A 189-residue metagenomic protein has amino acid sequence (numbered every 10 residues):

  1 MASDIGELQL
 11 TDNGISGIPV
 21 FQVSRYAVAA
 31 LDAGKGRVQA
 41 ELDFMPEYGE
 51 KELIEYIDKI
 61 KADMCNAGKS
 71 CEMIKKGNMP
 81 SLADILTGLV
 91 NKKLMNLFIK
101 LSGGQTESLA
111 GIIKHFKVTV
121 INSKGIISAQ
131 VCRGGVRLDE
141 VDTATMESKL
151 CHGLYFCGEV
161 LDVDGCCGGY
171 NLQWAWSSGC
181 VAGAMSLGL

Functional and structural regions predicted by a protein language model:
M1-T106: An anion/pyrophosphate-binding glycine-rich loop and adjacent beta-alpha core in soluble alpha-beta enzymes
S16-P19, V136-R137, V160, C167-N171: Gly/Ser/Thr-rich beta-alpha loop segments that engage phosphate groups in nucleotides
V20, A110, K114, W176-A184: Predominant activation on well-ordered alpha-helical scaffold segments within soluble catalytic domains
V23-Y26, T143-A144, S178, G188: N-terminal low-complexity, intrinsically disordered patches enriched in charged
R37-Q39, G68-E72, E140, K149 (+1 more regions): Short, surface-exposed, polar/charged, turn-prone segments marking secondary-structure boundaries
G88-D164: A glycine-rich dinucleotide-binding beta-alpha-beta segment and adjacent secondary-structure elements that constitute
V163-L189: A conserved FAD-binding loop/helix module that cradles the flavin
